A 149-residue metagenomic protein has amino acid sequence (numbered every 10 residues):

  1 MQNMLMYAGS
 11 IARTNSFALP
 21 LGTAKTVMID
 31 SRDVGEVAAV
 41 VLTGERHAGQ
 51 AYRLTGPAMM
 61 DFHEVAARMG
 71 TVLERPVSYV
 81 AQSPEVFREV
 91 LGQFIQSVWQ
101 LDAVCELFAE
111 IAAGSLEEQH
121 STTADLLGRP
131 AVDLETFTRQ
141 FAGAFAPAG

Functional and structural regions predicted by a protein language model:
M1-S78, Q82, E89-F94, W99-Q100 (+2 more regions): Oxidoreductase cofactor-interface core, primarily capturing Rossmann-like NAD(P)-dependent enzymes
E85-G149: A hydrophobic C-terminal alpha-helical subdomain
